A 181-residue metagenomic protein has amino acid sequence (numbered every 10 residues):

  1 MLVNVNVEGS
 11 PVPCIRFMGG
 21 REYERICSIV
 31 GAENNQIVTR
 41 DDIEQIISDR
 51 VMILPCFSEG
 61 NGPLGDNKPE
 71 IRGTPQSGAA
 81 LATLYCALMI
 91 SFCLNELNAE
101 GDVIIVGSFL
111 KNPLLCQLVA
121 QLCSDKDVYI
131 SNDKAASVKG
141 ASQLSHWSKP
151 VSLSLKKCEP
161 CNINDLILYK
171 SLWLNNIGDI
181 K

Functional and structural regions predicted by a protein language model:
M1-I104, K111-K181: Active-site core segments that coordinate phosphate-bearing ligands/cofactors across diverse enzyme families
